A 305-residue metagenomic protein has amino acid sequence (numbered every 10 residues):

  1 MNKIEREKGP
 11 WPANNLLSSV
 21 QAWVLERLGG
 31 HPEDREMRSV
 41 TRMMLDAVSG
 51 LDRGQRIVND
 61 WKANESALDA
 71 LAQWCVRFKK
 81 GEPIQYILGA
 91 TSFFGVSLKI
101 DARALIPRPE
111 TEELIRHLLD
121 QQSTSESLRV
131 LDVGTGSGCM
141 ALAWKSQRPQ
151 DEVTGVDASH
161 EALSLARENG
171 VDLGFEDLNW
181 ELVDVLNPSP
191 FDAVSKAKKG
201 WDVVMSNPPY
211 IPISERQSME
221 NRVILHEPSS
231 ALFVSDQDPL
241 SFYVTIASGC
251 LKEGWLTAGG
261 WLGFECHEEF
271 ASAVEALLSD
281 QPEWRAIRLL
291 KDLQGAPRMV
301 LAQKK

Functional and structural regions predicted by a protein language model:
N2-L88: N-terminal auxiliary segments of SAM/dcSAM-dependent transferases
W11, N15, S19, E36 (+7 more regions): A generic alpha-helix signature
W23, M43, A70-Q73, E113 (+5 more regions): Alpha-helical elements of Rossmann-like donor-binding domains used by nucleotide-donor carbohydrate transfer enzymes
L25, V76, E112, R116-L119 (+3 more regions): Solvent-exposed, non-membrane alpha-helical residues enriched in polar/charged side chains
R53, K80-I84, S123, P228 (+2 more regions): Generic structural signal for secondary-structure transition and capping sites
V58-A63, D69-P149, G155-E168, L182 (+2 more regions): SAM-dependent Rossmann-like transferase core, predominantly class I methyltransferases with a strong bias toward
Q147-E152, V156-K304: S-adenosylmethionine
